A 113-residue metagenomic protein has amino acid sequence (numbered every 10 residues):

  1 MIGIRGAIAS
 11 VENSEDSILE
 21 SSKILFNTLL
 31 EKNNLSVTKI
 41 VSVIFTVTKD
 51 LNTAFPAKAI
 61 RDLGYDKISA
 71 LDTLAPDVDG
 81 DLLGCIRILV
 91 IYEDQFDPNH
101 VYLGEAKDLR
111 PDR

Functional and structural regions predicted by a protein language model:
M1-R113: Terminal domain-initiation and capping elements
